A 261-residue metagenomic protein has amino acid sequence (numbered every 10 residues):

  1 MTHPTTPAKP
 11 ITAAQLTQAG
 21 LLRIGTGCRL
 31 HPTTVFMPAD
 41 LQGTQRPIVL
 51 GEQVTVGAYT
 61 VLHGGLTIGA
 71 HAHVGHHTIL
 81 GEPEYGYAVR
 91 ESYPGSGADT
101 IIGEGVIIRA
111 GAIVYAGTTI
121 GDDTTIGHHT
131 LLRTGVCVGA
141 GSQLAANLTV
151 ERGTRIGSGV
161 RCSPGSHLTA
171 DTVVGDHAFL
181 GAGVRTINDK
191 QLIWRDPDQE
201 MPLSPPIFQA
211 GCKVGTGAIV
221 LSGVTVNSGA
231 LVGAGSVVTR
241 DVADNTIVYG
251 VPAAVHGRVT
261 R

Functional and structural regions predicted by a protein language model:
T2-H3, V35: N-terminal charged helix/coil linker that caps or initiates catalytic domains
T5-I11: Cys/His Zn-binding finger modules involved in RNA regulation
I11-Y249, A254-V255: Structural signal for interior beta-strand "rungs" in well-ordered beta-sheet cores of soluble enzyme domains
